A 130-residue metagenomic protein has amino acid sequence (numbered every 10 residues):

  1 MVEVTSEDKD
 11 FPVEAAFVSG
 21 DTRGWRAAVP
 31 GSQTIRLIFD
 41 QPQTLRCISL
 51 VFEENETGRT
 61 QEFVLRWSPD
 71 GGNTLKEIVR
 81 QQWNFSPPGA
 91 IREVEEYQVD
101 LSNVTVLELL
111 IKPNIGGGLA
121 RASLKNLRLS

Functional and structural regions predicted by a protein language model:
M1-D40, E53-T57, R128: Disordered, acidic Ser/Thr/Pro-rich linker "stalks" and the adjacent N-terminal cap of the next globular domain
S32, D40-C47, V104-V106: Extended extracellular/luminal ectodomain segments enriched in beta-structured repeat modules
Q43, G58-T60, S102, G117: A cross-taxa feature marking solvent-exposed loop/turn segments within ectodomains of secreted and single-pass membrane
T44-N55, L109: A short beta-strand element within beta-rich, extracytoplasmic domains of secreted/secretory-pathway proteins
G58-G71: Short, surface-exposed beta-strand/strand-loop-strand elements in extracellular ectodomains
L75-V99: Extracellular carbohydrate recognition and processing domains and analogous Trp-centered ligand-binding platforms
L109-G118: Short beta-strand-plus-loop segments that form exposed binding edges in beta-rich domains
G117-S130: C-terminal interaction-tip segments
